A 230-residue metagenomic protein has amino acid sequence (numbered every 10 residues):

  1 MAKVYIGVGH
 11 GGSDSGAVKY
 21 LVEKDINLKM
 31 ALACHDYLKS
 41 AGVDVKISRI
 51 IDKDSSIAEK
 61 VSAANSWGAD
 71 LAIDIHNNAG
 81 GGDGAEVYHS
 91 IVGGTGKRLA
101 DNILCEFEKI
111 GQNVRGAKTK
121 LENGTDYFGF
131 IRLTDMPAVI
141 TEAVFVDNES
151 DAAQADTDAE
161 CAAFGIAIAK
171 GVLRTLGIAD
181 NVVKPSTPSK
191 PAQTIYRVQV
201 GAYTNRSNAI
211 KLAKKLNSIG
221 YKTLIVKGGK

Functional and structural regions predicted by a protein language model:
M1-A2, T194: A short, charged/proline- and glycine-enriched loop that marks the coil->beta-strand transition at the N-terminal
A2-V4, D14, D25-S186: Active-site-proximal helix/loop segments of hydrolytic enzymes
G7, V182-K230: Solvent-exposed beta-strand motifs enriched in subsets of small alpha/beta binding domains, especially certain
G11: Midchain, well-structured core segments that form catalytic/ion-binding scaffolds
V18-D25, I103, Y203-N208: Periplasmic OmpA-like peptidoglycan-binding domain that tethers envelope proteins to the cell wall
L21-V22, I47-S48, S90, A192 (+1 more regions): Short, contiguous strand/loop micro-motifs
